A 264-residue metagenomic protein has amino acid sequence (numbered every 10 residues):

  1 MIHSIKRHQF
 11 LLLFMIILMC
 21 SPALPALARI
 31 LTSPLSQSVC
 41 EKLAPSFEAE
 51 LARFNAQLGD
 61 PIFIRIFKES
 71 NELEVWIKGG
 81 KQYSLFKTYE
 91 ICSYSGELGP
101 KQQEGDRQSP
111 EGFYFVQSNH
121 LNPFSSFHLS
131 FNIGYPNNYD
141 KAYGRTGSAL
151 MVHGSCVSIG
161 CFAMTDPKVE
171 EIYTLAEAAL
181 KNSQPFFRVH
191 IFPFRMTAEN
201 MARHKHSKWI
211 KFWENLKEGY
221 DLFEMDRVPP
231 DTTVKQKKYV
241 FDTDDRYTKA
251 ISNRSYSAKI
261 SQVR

Functional and structural regions predicted by a protein language model:
I2-L12: Bacterial N-terminal signal peptides that target proteins for export
L12-P22: Bacterial N-terminal signal peptides
A23-A28: Sec/Tat signal peptide C-region and signal peptidase I cleavage site
R29-S158, E170-K181, F187, M196-R264: Cell wall/extracellular polymer interaction/catalysis modules
C161: Active-site nucleophilic cysteine motif
H190-F192: Short internal beta-strands
